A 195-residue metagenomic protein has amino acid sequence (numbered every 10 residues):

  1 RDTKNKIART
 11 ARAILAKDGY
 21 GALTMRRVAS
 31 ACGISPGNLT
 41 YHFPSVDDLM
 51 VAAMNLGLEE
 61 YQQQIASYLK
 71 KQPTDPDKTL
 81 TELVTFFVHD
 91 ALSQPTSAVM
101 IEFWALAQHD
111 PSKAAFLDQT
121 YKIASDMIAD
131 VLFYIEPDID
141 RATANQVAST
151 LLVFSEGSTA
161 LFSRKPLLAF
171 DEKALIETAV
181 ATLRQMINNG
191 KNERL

Functional and structural regions predicted by a protein language model:
T3-K6, T10-A52: Helix-turn-helix
P44-D48, E59, K70, T74 (+5 more regions): Residues in soluble alpha-helical coiled-coils and helical-bundle/repeat scaffolds
A52, A66-S97, V147-L151, K173-I176: Hydrophobic alpha-helical connector segments
N55-Y61: Short, basic, alpha-helical segments at the C-terminal edge of helix-turn-helix-like DNA-binding modules
K78-T79, L92-S112, D118, S163-R164: Amphipathic alpha-helical segments used for helix-helix packing
A114-D118, Y134-L195: Hydrophobic/aromatic-rich alpha-helical bundle segments in the mid-to-C-terminal region
F116-I123, M127: Short, solvent-exposed amphipathic helices
